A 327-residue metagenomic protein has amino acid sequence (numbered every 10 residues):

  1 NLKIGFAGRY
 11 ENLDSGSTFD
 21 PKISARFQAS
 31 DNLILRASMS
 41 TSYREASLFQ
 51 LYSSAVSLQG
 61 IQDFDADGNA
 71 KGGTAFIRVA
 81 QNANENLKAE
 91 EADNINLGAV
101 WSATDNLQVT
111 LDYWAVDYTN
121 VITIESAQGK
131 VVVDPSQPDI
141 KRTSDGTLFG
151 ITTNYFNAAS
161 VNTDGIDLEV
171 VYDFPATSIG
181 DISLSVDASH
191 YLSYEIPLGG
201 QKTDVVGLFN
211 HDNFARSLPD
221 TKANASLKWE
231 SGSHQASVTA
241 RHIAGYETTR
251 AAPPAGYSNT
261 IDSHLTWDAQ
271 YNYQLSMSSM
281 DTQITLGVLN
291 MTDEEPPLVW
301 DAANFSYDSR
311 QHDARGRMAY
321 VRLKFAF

Functional and structural regions predicted by a protein language model:
N1-I4, N32-L35, D105-V109, S178 (+3 more regions): Repeated loop/turn-to-beta-strand initiation elements of outer-membrane beta-barrel proteins
N1-Q28, A92, T239-I243: Surface-exposed extracellular loop regions of Gram-negative outer-membrane beta-barrel proteins
G8-D14, M39-E45, S54, I95 (+7 more regions): Transmembrane beta-strands of outer-membrane beta-barrel pores
I23-A29, L97-W101, L168-Y172, V186 (+5 more regions): Residues on the lipid-exposed face of transmembrane beta-strands in outer-membrane beta-barrel proteins
F27-D31, E91, W101-D105, D117 (+7 more regions): Outer-membrane beta-barrel strand-turn architecture
E45-T110, V116, G146-T147, I151-I166 (+3 more regions): Outer-membrane beta-barrel signature, preferentially recognizing the C-terminal barrel domain of Gram-negative
W114-R250: Gram-negative outer-membrane beta-barrel transporters
L192-S193, A240-R250, Q274-F327: C-terminal beta-signal and adjacent terminal beta-strands/loops of Gram-negative outer-membrane beta-barrel proteins
